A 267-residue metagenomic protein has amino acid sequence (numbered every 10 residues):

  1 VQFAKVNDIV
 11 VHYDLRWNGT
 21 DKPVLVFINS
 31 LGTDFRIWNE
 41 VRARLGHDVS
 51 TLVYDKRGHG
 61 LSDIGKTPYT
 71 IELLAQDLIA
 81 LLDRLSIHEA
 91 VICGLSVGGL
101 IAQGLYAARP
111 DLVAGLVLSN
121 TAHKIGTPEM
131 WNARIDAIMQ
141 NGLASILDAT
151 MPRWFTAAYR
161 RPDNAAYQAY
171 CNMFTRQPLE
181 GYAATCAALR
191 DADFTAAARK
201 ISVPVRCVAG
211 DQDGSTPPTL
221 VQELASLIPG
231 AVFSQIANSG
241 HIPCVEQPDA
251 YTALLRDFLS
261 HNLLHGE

Functional and structural regions predicted by a protein language model:
I9-I64: Conserved HGGG/HGGXW glycine-rich cap/lid loop of the alpha/beta-hydrolase fold
D55, V91, A114-V117: Residue in the alpha/beta-hydrolase core beta-strand immediately N-terminal to the catalytic nucleophile
L73-A90: Conserved acidic catalytic loop of the alpha/beta-hydrolase fold
L100-A108, L112-L147: Flexible "cap/lid" loop of the alpha/beta hydrolase fold
G126-M130, N141-R199: Conserved alpha/beta-hydrolase catalytic His-Asp/Glu region
I201, C207-A209: Short beta-strand/loop motif that positions the catalytic acidic residue of the alpha/beta-hydrolase fold
D211-T216: Acidic catalytic loop of the alpha/beta-hydrolase fold
A231-E267: Catalytic active-site module of serine/aspartate enzymes centered on a nucleophile-bearing elbow/loop
